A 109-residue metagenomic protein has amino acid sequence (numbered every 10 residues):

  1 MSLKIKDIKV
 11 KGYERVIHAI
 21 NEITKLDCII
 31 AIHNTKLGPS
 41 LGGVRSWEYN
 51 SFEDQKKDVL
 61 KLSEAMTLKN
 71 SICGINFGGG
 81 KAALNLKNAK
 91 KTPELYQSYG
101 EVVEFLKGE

Functional and structural regions predicted by a protein language model:
M1-E109: N-terminal ligand-binding/catalytic initiation module
